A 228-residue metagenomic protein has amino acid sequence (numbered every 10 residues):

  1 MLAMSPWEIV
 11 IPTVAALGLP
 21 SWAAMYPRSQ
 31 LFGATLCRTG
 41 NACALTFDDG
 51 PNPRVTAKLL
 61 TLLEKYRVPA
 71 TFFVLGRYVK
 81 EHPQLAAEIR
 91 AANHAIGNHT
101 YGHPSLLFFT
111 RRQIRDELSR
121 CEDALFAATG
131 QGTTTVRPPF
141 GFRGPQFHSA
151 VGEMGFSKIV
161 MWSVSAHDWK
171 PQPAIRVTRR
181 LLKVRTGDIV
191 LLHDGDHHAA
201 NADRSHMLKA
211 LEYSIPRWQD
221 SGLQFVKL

Functional and structural regions predicted by a protein language model:
M1-C37: N-terminal membrane-anchoring alpha-helices
A24-L107, Q113, A124, S149 (+2 more regions): Active-site beta->alpha N-cap acidic-glycine motif
F72, N98, V160-M161, L192 (+1 more regions): Hydrophobic residues in well-ordered beta-strands that form the structural core
I114-A128: An active-site-proximal "capping" alpha-helix that borders the catalytic cofactor pocket
I114-L118, P173-R179, R204-L211: Charged helix-capping and loop-helix junction motifs
F142, F147-K183, L223-L228: His/Asp/Glu-enriched short active-site or ligand-binding loop at hydrolase and phosphoryl-transfer sites
K183-L228: Catalytic grooves of carbohydrate-active enzymes
